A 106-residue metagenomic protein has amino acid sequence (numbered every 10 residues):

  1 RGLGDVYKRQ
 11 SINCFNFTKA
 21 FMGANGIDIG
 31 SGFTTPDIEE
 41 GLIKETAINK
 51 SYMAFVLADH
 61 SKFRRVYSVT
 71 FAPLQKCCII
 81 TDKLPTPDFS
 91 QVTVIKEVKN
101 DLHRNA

Functional and structural regions predicted by a protein language model:
G2-Y7: Short, small-residue-biased leader/transition segments that mark boundaries at the very start of proteins
F17, A24, S51, Q75-C77: Short, well-ordered alpha-helix to beta-strand connector turns
N25-D28, H60-S61: Short glycine-rich anion-binding loops that position phosphate/pyrophosphate groups of nucleotides and phosphorylated
G30-I38: Glycine/threonine-rich flexible loop motifs
E39-N49: Gly/Ser/Thr-rich active-site loops/lids in small-molecule metabolic enzymes that frequently grip phosphoryl groups
K50-V56: Short beta-strand/loop segments at the ligand-binding rim of alpha/beta enzyme cores
L57-D59, R64-A106: C-terminal functional extensions of proteins
